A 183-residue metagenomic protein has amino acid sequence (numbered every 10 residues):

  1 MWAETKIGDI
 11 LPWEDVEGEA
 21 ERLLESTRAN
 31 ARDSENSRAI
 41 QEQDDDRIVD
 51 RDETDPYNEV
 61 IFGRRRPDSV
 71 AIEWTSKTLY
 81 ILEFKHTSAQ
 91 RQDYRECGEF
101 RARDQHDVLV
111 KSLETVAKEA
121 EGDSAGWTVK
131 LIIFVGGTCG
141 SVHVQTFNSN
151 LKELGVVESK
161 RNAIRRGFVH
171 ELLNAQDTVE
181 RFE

Functional and structural regions predicted by a protein language model:
A3-F84, F100, D123-A125: Active-site metal-binding core of divalent-cation-utilizing nuclease and nuclease-like domains
I10, D50, W74, A89 (+2 more regions): A ubiquitous, low-specificity "background" feature that marks scattered single residues across proteins without
P12, V16, K111, T115-K118 (+1 more regions): Short amphipathic alpha-helices and their capping/turn residues within compact interaction modules
R22-E25, K111, K118, S149: Polar/charged alpha-helical tracts
W74, T87, T138-S141: Generic structural motif
T78-D123, I133: Mg2+/Mn2+-dependent nuclease catalytic core
S124-E183: Domain-level recognition of nuclease-like catalytic cores that cleave nucleotide substrates
